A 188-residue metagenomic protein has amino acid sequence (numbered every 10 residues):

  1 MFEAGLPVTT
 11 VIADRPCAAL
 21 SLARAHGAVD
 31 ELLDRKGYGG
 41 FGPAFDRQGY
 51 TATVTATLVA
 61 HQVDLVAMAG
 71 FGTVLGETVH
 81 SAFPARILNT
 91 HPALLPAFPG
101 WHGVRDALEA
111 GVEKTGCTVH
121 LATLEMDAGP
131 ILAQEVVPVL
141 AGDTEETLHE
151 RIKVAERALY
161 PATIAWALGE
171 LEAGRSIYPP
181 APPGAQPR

Functional and structural regions predicted by a protein language model:
M1-R188: One-carbon transfer enzymes
